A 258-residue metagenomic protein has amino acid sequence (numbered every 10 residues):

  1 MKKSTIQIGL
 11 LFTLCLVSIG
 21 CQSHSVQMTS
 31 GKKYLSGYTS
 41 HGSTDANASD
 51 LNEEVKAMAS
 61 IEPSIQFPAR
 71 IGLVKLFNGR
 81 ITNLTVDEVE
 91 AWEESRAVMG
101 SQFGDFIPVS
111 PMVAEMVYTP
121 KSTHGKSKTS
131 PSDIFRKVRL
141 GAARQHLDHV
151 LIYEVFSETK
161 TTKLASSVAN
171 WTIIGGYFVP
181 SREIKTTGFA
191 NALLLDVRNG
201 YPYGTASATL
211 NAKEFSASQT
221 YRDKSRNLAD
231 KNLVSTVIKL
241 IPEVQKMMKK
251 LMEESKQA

Functional and structural regions predicted by a protein language model:
M1-G9: Bacterial N-terminal signal peptides that target proteins for export
K2, E62-S64, G141-A143: A general structural signal for short secondary-structure junctions and capping/turn motifs
L10-C15: Hydrophobic helical h-region of N-terminal Sec-dependent signal peptides in bacterial secretory/periplasmic proteins
V17-G20: C-terminal motif of bacterial Sec signal peptides marking the signal peptidase cleavage site
Q22, V26-I65, S157-K160, P180-A258: C-terminal/domain-edge helix-coil "capping" segments
D50-A59, P131-R139, A169-V179: N-terminal post-signal-peptidase region of extra-cytosolic proteins
F67-K160: N-terminal segment of the mature soluble domain
L164-V168: Short helix-loop boundary/capping segments
